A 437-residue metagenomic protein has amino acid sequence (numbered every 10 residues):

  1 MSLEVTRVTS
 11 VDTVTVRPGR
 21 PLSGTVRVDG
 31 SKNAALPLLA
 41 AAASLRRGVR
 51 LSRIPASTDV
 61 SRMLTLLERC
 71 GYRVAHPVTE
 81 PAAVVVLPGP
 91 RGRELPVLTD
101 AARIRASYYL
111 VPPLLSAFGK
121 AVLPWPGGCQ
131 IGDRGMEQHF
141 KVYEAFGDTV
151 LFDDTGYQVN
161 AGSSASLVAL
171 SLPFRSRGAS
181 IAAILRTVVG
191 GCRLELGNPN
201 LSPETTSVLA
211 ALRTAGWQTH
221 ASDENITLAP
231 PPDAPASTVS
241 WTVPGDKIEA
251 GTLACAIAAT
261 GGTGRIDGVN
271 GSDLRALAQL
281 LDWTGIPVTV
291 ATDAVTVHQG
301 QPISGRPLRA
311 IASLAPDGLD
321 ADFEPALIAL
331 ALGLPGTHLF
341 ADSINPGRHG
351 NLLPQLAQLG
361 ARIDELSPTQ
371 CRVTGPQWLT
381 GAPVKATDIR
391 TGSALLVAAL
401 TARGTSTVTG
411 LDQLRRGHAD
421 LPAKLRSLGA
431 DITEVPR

Functional and structural regions predicted by a protein language model:
M1-R437: Short, structured segments at the rim of ligand-binding sites
